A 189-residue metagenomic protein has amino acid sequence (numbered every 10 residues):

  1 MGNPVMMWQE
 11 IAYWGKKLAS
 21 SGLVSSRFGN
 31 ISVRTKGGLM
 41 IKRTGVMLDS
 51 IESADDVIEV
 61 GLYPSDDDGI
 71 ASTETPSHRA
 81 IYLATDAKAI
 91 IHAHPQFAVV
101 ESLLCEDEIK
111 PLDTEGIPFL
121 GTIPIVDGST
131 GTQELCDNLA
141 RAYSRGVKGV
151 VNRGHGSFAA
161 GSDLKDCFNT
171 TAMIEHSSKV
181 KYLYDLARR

Functional and structural regions predicted by a protein language model:
M1-R189: Glycine-rich flexible loops
